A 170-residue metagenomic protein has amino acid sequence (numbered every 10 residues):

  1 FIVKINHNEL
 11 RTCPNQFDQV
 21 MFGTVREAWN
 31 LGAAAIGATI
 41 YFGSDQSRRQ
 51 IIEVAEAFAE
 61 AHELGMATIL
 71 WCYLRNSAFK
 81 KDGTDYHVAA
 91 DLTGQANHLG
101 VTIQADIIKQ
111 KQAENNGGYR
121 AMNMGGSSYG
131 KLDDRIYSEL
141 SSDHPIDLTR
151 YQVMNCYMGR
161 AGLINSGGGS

Functional and structural regions predicted by a protein language model:
F1-N165, S170: Alpha/beta enzyme core
